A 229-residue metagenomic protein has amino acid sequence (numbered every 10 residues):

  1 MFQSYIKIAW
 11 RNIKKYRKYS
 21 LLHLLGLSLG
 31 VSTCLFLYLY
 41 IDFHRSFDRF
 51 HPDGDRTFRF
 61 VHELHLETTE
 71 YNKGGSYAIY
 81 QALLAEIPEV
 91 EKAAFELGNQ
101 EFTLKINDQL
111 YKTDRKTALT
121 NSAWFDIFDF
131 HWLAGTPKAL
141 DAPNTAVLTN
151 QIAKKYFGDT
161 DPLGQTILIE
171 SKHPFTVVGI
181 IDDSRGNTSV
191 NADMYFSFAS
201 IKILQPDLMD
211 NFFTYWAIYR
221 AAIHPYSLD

Functional and structural regions predicted by a protein language model:
M1-Y5, G75: Juxtamembrane loop-helix boundary motifs flanking transmembrane segments in multi-pass membrane proteins
Y5-K14: A short amphipathic helical element positioned immediately N-terminal to and/or at the very start of a transmembrane
K14-R45: Short, strongly hydrophobic transmembrane alpha-helices
L37-F102, D210-Y219, S227-D229: Membrane-proximal extracellular/periplasmic loop immediately following the first transmembrane helix
H62-N72, F95-A123, L133-T145, E170-K172 (+2 more regions): Short acidic/polar micro-motifs at solvent-exposed secondary-structure junctions
N121-L133, A146-D229: Mid-to-C-terminal secondary-structure elements that act as membrane-proximal/extracytoplasmic interface segments
